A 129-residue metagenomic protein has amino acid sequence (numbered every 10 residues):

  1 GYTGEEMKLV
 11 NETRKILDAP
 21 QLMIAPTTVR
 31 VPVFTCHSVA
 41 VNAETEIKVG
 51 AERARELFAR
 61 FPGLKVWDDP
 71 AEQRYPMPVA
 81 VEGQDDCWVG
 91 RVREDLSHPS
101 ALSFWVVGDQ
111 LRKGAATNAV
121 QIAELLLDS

Functional and structural regions predicted by a protein language model:
G1-R60: Active-site-lining helix/loop region of Rossmann-like oxidoreductase modules
Y2, P26-T28, E72-M77, V89: Sparse, context-dependent recognition of short Cys/His-centered cofactor- or disulfide-binding micro-motifs
G4, V31-C36, V66-D68, R91-E94 (+1 more regions): Generic structural "secondary-structure junction" signal
I16-P20, F61-L64, D95, L126: Change "in soluble alpha/beta enzymes" to "in soluble alpha/beta proteins
Q21-I24, K65, L102-S103: Structural motif
M23, C36, A71-R74, A101: Generic, low-specificity signal for short hydrophobic/alpha-helical stretches with a mild N-terminal bias, encompassing
E44-E46, A59, M77-S129: C-terminal helical cap and adjacent loop that interface with cofactors, partners, or active-site loops
K48-E82: Terminal hydrophobic/aromatic helix or amphipathic segment near a protein terminus
